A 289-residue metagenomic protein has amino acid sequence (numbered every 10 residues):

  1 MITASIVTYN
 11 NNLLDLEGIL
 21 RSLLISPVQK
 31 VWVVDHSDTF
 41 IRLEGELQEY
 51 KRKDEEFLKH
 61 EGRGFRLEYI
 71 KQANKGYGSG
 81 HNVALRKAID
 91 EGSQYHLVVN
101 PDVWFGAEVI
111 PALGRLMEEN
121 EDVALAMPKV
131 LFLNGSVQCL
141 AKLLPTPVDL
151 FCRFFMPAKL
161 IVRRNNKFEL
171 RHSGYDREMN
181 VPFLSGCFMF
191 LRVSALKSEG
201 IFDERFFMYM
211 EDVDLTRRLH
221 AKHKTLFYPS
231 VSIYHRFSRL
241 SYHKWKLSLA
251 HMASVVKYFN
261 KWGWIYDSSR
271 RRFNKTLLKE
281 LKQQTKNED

Functional and structural regions predicted by a protein language model:
M1-T3, D214: Cell-envelope/extracellular polymer assembly enzymes that use nucleotide-activated donors
T8-I25: Short, well-formed alpha-helical segments that are part of the catalytic scaffolds of diverse glycosyltransferases
L20-I70, G78, V83, E91: Acidic donor-binding segment of Leloir-type glycosyltransferases
S93-W104: Short beta-strand-to-loop acidic/aromatic patch adjacent to the donor-nucleotide binding site
W104-L140: Conserved donor NDP-sugar-binding/catalytic core segment of glycosyltransferases
P145-V181: Short, flexible, basic/aromatic active-site loop/helix in glycosyltransferases
G174-D176, N180-S232: A short, conserved alpha-helix in the catalytic core of glycosyltransferases
D214-R217, A221-D289: Active-site-adjacent helix/loop segment of glycosyltransferases that harbors family-specific signature motifs
